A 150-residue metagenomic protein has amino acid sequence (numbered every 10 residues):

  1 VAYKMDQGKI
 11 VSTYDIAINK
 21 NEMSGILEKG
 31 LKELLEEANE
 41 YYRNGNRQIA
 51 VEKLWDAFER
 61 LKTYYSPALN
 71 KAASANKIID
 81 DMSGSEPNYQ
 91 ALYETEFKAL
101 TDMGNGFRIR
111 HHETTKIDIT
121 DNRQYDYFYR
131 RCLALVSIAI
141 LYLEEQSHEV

Functional and structural regions predicted by a protein language model:
V1-K29, E33: Internal, Lys/Arg-enriched amphipathic helical interaction segments that engage polyanionic partners
Y3-G8, A73-V150: Long, charged low-complexity segments
N21-M23, Y42-N44, T115: Active-site-adjacent structural elements in folded domains
K29-I49: A long, hydrophobic alpha-helical segment
G30, L34, K53, R60 (+3 more regions): Amphipathic, well-ordered alpha-helical segments in soluble domains
L35, N39-Y42, L61-Y65, G104 (+3 more regions): A structural signal for well-ordered alpha-helices, especially hydrophobic packing surfaces of coiled-coils
I49-A68: Hydrophobic alpha-helical packing segments in soluble, helical-rich domains
